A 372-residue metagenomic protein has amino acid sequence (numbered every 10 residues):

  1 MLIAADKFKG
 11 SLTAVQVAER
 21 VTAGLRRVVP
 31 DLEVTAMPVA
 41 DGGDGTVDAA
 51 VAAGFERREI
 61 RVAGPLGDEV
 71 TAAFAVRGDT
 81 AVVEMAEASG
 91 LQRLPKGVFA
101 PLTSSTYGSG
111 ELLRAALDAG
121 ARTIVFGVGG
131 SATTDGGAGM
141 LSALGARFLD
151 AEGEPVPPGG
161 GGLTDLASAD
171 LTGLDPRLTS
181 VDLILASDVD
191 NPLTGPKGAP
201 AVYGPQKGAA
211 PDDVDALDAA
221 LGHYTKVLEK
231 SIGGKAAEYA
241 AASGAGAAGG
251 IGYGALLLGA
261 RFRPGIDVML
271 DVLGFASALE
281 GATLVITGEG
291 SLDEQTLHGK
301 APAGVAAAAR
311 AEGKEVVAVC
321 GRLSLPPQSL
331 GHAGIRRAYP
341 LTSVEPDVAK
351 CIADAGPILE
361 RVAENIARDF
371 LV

Functional and structural regions predicted by a protein language model:
M1-V128, A132-V372: N-terminal loops that bind phosphate or other acidic moieties and the adjacent beta-alpha structural core
